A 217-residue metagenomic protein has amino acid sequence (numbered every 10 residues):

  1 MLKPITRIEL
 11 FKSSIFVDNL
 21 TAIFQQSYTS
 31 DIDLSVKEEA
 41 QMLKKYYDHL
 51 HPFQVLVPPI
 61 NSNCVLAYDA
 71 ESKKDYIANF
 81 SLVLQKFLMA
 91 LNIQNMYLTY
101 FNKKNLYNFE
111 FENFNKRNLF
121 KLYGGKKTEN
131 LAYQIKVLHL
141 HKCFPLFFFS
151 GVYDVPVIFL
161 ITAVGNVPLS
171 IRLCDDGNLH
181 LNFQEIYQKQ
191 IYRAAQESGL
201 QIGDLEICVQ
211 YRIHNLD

Functional and structural regions predicted by a protein language model:
M1-N178, N182-D217: Structured alpha/beta or helical-core interaction and ligand-binding surfaces enriched in interleaved
